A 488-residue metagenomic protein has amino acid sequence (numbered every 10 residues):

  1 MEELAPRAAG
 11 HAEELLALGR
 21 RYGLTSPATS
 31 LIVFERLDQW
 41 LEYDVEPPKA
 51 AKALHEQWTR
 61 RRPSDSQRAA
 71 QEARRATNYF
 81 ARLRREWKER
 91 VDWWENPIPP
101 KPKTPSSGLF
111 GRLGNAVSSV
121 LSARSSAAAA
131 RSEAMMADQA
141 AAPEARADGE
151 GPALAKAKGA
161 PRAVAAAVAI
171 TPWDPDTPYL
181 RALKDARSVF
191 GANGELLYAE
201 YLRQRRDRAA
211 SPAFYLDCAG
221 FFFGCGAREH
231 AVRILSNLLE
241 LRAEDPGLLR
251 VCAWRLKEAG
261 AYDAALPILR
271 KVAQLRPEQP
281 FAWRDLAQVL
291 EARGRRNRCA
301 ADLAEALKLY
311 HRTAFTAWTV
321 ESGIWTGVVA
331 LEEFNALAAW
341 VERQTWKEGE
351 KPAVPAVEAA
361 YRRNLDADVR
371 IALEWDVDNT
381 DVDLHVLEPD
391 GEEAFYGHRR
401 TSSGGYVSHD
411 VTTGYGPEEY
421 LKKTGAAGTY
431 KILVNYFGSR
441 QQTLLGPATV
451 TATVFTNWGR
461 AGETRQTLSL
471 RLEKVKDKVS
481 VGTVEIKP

Functional and structural regions predicted by a protein language model:
M1-A199: Pro/Ser/Thr/Gly-rich intrinsically disordered low-complexity regions
Q204, N237-L238, K271-V272, T313: Canonical positions in the second alpha-helix
A213-D217, G247-V251, F281-D285, I324-T326: Alpha-solenoid helical repeat scaffolds
A300-E321: TPR/TPR-like (Sel1-like) alpha-helical repeat modules
W340-P488: Intrinsic-disorder/low-complexity signal
